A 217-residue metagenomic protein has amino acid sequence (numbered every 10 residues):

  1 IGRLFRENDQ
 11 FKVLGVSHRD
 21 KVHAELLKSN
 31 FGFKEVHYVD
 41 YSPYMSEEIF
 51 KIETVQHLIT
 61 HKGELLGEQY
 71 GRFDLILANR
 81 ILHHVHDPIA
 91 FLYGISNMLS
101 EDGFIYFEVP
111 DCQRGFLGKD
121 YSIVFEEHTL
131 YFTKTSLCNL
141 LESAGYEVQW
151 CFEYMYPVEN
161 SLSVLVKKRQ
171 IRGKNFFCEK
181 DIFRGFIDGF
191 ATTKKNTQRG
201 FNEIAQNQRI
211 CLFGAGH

Functional and structural regions predicted by a protein language model:
I1-E7, V22, L26, S163-H217: Hydrophobic, well-ordered beta-alpha structural blocks that scaffold small-molecule cofactor pockets
R19-K62: Class I SAM-dependent methyltransferase SAM/SAH-binding core
T60-G71: Short amphipathic alpha-helix with an adjacent loop that forms part of the alpha/beta core around
L77: A conserved beta-strand element that flanks and buttresses the S-adenosyl-L-methionine
I81: Hydrophobic adenine-recognition pocket in adenosine-nucleotide-binding enzymes
I89-F104: A short glycine-rich, Lys/Arg-flanked "PGG" loop and its adjoining helix->strand segment in the class I
F107-L130, K134-L141: Short, glycine-/aromatic-enriched active-site segment of Class I SAM-dependent methyltransferases
Y146-Y156: Conserved S-adenosyl-L-methionine
